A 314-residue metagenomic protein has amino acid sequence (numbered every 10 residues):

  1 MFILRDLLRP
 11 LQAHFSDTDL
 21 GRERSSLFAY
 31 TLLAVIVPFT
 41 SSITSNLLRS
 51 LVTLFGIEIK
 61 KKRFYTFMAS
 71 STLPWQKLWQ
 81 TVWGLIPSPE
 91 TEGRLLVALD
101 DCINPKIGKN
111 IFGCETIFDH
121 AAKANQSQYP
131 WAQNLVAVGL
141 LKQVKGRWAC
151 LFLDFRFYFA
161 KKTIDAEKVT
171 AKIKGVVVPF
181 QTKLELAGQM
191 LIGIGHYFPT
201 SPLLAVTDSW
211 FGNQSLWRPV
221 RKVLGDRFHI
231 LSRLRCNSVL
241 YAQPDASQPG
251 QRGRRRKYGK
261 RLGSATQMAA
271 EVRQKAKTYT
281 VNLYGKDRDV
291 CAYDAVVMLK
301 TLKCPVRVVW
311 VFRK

Functional and structural regions predicted by a protein language model:
M1-T18, K106, N110-I111, K145-C150 (+1 more regions): Single, function-defining residue in the core of a domain
I3, L7, R24-S25, G56 (+2 more regions): Non-membrane alpha-helical secondary structure
T18-F28, N125-W131: Structural motif
A29-F39: Short, amphipathic alpha-helical "recognition" segments used to contact nucleic acids or chromatin
V37, L54, T72, E92 (+3 more regions): Short gly/ser-rich anion-binding loops that grip negatively charged ligand groups
F39-T116, G193, G212, W217 (+4 more regions): Electropositive nucleic-acid engagement tracts
F67-K162, K277, V281-N282, A292-V296: Active-site-proximal, Lys/Arg-enriched surface segment that forms a nucleic-acid-binding/basic interface patch
